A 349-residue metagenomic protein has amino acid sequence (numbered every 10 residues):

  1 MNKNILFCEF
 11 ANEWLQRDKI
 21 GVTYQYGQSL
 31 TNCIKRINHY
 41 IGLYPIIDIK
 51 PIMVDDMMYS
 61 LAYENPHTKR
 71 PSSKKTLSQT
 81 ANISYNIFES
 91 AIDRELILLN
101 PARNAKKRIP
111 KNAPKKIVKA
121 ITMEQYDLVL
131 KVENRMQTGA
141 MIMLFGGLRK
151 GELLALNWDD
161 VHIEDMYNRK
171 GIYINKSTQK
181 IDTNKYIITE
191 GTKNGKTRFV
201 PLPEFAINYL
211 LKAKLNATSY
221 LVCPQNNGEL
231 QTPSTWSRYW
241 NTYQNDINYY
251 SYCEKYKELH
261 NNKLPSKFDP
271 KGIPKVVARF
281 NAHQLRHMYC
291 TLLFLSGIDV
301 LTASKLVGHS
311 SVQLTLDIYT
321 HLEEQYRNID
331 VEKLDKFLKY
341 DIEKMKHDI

Functional and structural regions predicted by a protein language model:
M1-I5, E9-E13, K35, D56-Y59 (+4 more regions): Basic/aromatic DNA-contact patch characteristic of tyrosine site-specific recombinases
K3-C8, L15-R94, E229-T235, R279-Q284: N-terminal core-binding DNA-recognition domain of tyrosine site-specific recombinases/integrases
I5, N112, A120, T178 (+1 more regions): Catalytic-site neighborhood detector that most strongly recognizes the C-terminal catalytic loop/helix of tyrosine
T68, N82, M143-F145, F294-L295: Short amphipathic helical patch at the helix-1/turn junction of helix-turn-helix
P71-K74, S78, I97-L98, R103-W158 (+2 more regions): Basic, Lys/Arg- and aromatic-enriched nucleic-acid-binding interface segment
E89-N112, N261-K267, K271: Short, charged hinge/linker segments at domain and secondary-structure junctions
L128-E133, G146, V200, L215-L221 (+3 more regions): Short, basic (Lys/Arg/His-rich) helix/loop patches that form interaction surfaces in the mid-to-C-terminal regions
D165-M166, D182, Y186-K193, T197 (+2 more regions): C-terminal secondary-structure termini that scaffold catalytic or DNA-interacting sites
